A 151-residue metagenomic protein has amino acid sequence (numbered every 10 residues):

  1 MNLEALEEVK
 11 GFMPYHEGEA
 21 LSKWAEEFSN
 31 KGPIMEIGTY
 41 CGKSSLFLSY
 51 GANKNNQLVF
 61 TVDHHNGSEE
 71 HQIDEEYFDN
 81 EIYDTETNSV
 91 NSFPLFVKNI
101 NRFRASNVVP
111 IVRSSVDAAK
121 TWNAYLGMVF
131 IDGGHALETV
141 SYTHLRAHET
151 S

Functional and structural regions predicted by a protein language model:
M1-F28: Class I SAM-dependent methyltransferase Rossmann-like catalytic core, especially the SAM/SAH-binding loop
E19-N101: SAM cofactor-binding core of SAM-dependent methyltransferases, primarily the Rossmann-like beta-alpha-beta module
V108-V109: Short, conserved active-site loop motifs that form the nucleotide-linked donor/cofactor pocket
R113-D117: Conserved SAM/SAH-binding loop
T121-V129: A short acidic, Gly/Pro-enriched loop at the edge of an enzyme's catalytic core that lines a small-molecule cofactor
G134: Switch II (G3) loop of P-loop NTPases
L137-Y142: A short, conserved alpha-helix within the catalytic core of class I
T143-T150: Conserved small/polar residues in nucleotide/adenosyl-binding loops
